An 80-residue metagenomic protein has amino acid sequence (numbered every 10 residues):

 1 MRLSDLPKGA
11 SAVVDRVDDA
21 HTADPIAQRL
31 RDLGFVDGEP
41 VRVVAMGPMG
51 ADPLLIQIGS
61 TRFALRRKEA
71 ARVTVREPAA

Functional and structural regions predicted by a protein language model:
M1-S4, R16: Mixed-charge, Lys/Arg-rich low-complexity intrinsically disordered regions
L3, A10-A12, P48-A80: C-terminal structural segments of small proteins and small subunits
V13-A20: Acidic, low-complexity mobile loops and tails
V14, P40-V43: Conserved hydrophobic positions within beta-strands
V17, L33, V44-M46: Residue-level recognition of beta-strand microenvironments
A23-R29: Short alpha-helix capping/helix-loop boundary micro-motifs
